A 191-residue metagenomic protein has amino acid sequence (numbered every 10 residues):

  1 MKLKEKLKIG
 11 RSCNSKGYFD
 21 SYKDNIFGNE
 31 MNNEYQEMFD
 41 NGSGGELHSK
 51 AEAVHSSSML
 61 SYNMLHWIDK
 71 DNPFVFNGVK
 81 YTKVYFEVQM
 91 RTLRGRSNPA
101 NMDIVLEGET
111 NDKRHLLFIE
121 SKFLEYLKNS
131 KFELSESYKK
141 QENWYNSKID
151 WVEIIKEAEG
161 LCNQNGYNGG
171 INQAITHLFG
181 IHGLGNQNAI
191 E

Functional and structural regions predicted by a protein language model:
M1-T92: Nuclease-adjacent, charged terminal/linker segments that flank catalytic cores
A53-S61, S97, G166-H177: Phosphate/oxyanion-binding active-site loops and adjacent basic polyanion-contact surfaces
Y62, A100-M102, L117: Residue-level detector of short, conserved catalytic/binding motifs and their immediate flanks
K70, T110, F123-F132: Short loop/turn segments at secondary-structure transitions that flank enzyme active sites
T82-D112: Active-site metal-binding core of divalent-cation-utilizing nuclease and nuclease-like domains
I104-L106, H115-E125, H177: Conserved catalytic cores of phosphodiester-cleaving nucleases, focusing on short active-site segments
L106-F118, H182-N188: Active-site beta-strand-loop-beta-strand hairpin of nuclease catalytic cores that positions key catalytic residues
L127-E191: Acidic, metal/cofactor-coordinating or nucleic-acid-engaging core segments within structured domains
